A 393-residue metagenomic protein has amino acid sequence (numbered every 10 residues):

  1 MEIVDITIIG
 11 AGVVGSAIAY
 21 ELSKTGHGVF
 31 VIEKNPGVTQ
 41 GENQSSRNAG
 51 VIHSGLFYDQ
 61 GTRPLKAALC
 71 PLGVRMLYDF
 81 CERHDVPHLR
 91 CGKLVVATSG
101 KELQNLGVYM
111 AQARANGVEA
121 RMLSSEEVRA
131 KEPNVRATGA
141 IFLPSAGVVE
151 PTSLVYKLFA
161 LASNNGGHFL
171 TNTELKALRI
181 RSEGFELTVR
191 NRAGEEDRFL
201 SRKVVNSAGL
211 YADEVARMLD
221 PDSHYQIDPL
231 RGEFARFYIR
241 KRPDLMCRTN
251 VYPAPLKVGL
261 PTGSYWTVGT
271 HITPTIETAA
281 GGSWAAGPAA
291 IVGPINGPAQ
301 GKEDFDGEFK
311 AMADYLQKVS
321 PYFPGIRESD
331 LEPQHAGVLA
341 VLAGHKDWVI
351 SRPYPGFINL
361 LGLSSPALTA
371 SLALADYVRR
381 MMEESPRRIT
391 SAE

Functional and structural regions predicted by a protein language model:
V4-V31: N-terminal Rossmann-like FAD-binding beta1-loop-alpha1 element of flavoenzymes
T7-I9, R198-Y211, A375: Short hydrophobic core segments
Y20-E21, I52, R75, V86-L89 (+1 more regions): Active-site substrate-recognition segment that forms the wall of the catalytic cavity or substrate channel
K24-S45: Glycine-rich FAD pyrophosphate-binding loop
A49-E127, T267-H271, G281: Dinucleotide-binding Rossmann-like beta1-alpha1 core, especially the glycine-rich loop that anchors the ADP
G61, L65-L72, V96-N105, F142-L161 (+3 more regions): Short beta-strand to alpha-helix junction loop
I141-K203, L372: Helical element adjacent to the flavin cofactor pocket in flavoenzyme catalytic cores
K346-E393: C-terminal lid/capping helical subdomain adjacent to the catalytic/cofactor pocket in oxidative enzymes
